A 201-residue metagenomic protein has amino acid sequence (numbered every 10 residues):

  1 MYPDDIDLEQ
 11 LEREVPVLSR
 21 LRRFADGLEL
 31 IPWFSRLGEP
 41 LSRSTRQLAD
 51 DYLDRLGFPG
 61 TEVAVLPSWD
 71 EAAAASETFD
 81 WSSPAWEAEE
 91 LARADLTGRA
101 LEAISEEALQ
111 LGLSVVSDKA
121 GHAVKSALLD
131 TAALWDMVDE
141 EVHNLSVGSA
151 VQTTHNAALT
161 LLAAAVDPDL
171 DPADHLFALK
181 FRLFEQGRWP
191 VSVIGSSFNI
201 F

Functional and structural regions predicted by a protein language model:
M1-F201: Short, glycine-biased loop/turn motifs at secondary-structure junctions and in low-complexity Ser/Thr/Pro-rich termini
